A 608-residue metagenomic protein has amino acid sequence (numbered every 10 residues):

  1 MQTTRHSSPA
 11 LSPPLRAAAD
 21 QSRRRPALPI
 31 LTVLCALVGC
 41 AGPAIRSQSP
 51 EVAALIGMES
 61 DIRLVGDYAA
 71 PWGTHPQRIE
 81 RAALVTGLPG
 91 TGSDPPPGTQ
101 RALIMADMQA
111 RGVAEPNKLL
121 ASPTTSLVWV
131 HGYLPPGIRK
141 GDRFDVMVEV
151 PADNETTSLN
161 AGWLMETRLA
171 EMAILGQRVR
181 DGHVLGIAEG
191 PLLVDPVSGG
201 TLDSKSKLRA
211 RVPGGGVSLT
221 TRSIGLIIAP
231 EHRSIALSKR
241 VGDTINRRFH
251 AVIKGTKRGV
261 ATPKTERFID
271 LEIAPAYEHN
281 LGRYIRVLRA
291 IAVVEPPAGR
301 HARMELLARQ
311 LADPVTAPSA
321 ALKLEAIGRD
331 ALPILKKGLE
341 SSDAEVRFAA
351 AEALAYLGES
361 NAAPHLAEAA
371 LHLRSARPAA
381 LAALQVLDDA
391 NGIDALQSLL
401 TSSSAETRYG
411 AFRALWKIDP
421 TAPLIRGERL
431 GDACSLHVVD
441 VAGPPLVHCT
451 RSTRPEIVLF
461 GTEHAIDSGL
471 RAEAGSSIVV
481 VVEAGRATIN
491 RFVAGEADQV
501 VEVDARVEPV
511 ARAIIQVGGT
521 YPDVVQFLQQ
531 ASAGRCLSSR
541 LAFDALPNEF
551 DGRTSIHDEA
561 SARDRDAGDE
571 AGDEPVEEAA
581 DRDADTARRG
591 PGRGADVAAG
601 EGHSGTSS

Functional and structural regions predicted by a protein language model:
M1-R24: N-terminal secretory signal peptides that target proteins for export/translocation
R25-T32: Sec-dependent signal peptide recognition, specifically the positively charged N-region followed immediately by
V38-G39: C-terminal motif of bacterial Sec signal peptides marking the signal peptidase cleavage site
P43-E80, T86-E305, L311-T316, W416-V597 (+1 more regions): Beta-strand/loop-dominated core regions that host nucleotide or nucleotide-derived cofactor-binding catalytic loops
P297-R309, R329-E340, E359-L371, D389-T401 (+1 more regions): Amphipathic alpha-helical scaffolding segments comprising HEAT/armadillo-like alpha-solenoid repeats
D313, S342-D343, H372-S375, S403-S404: Short inter-helical turns and helix N-cap capping residues of alpha-solenoid HEAT/ARM repeat scaffolds
A317-I327, K337-G338, R347-E359, A367-E368 (+3 more regions): Structural detector for internal amphipathic alpha-helices that build alpha-solenoid repeat scaffolds
S402-G410, V525-Q526: Core subunits and conserved enzymes of cellular information-processing and envelope-translocation systems across
